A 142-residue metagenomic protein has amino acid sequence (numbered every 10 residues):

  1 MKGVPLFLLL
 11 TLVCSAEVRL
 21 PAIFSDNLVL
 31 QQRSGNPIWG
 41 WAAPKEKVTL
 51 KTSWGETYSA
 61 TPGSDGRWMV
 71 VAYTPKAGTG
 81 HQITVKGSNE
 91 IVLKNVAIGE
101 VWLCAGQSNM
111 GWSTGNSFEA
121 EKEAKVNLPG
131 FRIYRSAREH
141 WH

Functional and structural regions predicted by a protein language model:
M1-K2, H142: Accessible peptide chain termini
G3-V13: Sec-dependent N-terminal signal peptides
E17-H142: Cell-envelope and extracellular/periplasmic
